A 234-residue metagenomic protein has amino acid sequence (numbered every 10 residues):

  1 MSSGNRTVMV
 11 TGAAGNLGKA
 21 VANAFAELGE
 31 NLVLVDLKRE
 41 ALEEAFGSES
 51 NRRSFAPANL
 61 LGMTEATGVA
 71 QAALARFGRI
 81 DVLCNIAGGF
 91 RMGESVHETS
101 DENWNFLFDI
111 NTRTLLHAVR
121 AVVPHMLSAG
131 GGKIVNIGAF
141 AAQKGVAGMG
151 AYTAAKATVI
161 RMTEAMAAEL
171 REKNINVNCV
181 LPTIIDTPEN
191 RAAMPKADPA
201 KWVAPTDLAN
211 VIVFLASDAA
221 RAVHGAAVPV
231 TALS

Functional and structural regions predicted by a protein language model:
S2-L32: Canonical Rossmann dinucleotide-binding motif of NAD(H)/NADP(H)-dependent dehydrogenases/reductases, specifically
L28-E44: Conserved glycine-rich Rossmann-like NAD(P)H-binding loop of the short-chain dehydrogenase/reductase
E94-V96, S100-F108: Substrate-binding pocket helix/loop in short-chain dehydrogenase/reductase
H97, K144-G150, E172-K173, K201 (+1 more regions): Active-site loop immediately N-terminal to the catalytic Tyr-X3-Lys motif of short-chain dehydrogenase/reductase
V119, A155: Active-site helix of classical SDR
A139: Residue(s) in the substrate-gating loop at a strand-loop-helix junction that position the organic substrate next
E172, C179, T187, K196-S234: C-terminal helical subdomain
